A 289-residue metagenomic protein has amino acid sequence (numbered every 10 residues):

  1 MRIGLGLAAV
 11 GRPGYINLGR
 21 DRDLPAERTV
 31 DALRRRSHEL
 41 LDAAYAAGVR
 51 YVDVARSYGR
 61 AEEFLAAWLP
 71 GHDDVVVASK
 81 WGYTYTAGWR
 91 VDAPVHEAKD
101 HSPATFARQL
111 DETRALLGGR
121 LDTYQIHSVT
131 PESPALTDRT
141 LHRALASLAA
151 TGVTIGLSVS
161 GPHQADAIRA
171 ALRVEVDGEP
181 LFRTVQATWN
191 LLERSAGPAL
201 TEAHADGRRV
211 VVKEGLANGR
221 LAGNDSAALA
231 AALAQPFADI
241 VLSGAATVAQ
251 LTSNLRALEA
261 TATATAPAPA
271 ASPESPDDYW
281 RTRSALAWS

Functional and structural regions predicted by a protein language model:
M1, E62-V75, Q109-L116, G197-A205: Short amphipathic alpha-helices and their capping/turn segments at secondary-structure boundaries
M1-I3, G48-R50, G71-V75, G118-D122 (+4 more regions): Short, well-ordered coil/turn segments that N-cap beta-strands
M1-K80: N-terminal binding-site loop/beta-alpha segment at the start of enzyme catalytic domains that lines or forms
L5, A44, V52, L65 (+8 more regions): Conserved, mostly hydrophobic/aromatic
P13-R36, V91-A107, E132-A135, A222-G223: Active-site mouth loops of central-metabolism enzymes
R28-A44, K99-L117, H163-E175, N224-A231: Short, acidic/polar
E112-A135: Active-site groove signature of glycoside hydrolases
S128-S289: Beta/alpha (TIM)-barrel catalytic core signal, keyed to glycine-rich beta->alpha loops juxtaposed to Asp/Glu that bind
